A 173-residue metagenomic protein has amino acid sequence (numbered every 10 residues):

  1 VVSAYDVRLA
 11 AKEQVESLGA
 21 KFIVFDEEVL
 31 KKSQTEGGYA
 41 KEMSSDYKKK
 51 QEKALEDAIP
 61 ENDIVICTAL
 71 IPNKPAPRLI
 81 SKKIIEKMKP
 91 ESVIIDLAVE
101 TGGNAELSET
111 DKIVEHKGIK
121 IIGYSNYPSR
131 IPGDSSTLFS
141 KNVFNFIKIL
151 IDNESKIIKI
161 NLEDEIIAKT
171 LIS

Functional and structural regions predicted by a protein language model:
V1-A58: Glycine-rich phosphate/diphosphate-binding loop of Rossmann-like nucleotide-binding domains
S3, K12-E16, A20-F22, V93 (+2 more regions): C-terminal substrate-binding/catalytic lobe of Rossmann-fold NAD(P)-dependent oxidoreductases
Y5, V15-G19, F25, A58-N62 (+5 more regions): Change "in soluble alpha/beta enzymes" to "in soluble alpha/beta proteins
Y5-V7, F25-E27, T68-L70, L97-A98 (+3 more regions): Fold-independent oxyanion-binding glycine-rich loops and adjacent beta-strand/coil segments at enzyme active sites
S33-E86, Y124, P132-S135: A structured beta-alpha segment of the ubiquitous adenosine-cofactor-binding alpha/beta core
I64-I122: ADP-ribose/adenylate-binding Rossmann-like module
A105-S173: Adenosine-phosphate binding glycine-rich loop
